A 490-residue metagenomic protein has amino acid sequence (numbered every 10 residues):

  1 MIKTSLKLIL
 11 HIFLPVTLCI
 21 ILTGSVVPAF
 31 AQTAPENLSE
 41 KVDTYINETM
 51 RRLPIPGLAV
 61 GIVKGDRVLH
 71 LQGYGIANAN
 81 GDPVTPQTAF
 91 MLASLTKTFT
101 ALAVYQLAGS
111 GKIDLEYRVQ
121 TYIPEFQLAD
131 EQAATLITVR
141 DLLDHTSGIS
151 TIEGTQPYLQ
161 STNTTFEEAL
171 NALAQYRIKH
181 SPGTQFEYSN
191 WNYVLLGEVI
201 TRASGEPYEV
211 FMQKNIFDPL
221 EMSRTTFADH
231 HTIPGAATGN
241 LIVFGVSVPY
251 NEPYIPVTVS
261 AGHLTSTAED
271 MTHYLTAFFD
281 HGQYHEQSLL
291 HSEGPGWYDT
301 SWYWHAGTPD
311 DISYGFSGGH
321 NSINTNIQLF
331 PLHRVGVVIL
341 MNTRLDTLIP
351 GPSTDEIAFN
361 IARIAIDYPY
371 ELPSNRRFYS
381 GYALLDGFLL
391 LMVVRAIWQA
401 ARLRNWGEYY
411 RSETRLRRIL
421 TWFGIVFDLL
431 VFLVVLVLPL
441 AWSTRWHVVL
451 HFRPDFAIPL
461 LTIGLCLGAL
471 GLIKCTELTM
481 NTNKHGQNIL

Functional and structural regions predicted by a protein language model:
I2-L14: Bacterial N-terminal signal peptides that target proteins for export
I12, V16-T23, M480-L490: Short, low-complexity, charge-dense intrinsically disordered segments
V26-Q32: Sec-dependent signal peptide cleavage junction
T33-L58, I62-K64, E252-N483: Catalytic loop of the DD-peptidase/beta-lactamase superfamily, centered on the K-T-G motif and neighboring
A34-F90, L128-A129, A174: Short, conserved catalytic-motif segment at the N-terminal edge
D43, V60, D66, T88-V119 (+3 more regions): Active-site SXXK
N78, E131-N326: Short, surface-exposed loop or secondary-structure junction motifs that flank catalytic or metal-binding residues
L115-D130, L220: Short, glycine/proline-biased beta-turn/loop segments that scaffold the active-site neighborhood
